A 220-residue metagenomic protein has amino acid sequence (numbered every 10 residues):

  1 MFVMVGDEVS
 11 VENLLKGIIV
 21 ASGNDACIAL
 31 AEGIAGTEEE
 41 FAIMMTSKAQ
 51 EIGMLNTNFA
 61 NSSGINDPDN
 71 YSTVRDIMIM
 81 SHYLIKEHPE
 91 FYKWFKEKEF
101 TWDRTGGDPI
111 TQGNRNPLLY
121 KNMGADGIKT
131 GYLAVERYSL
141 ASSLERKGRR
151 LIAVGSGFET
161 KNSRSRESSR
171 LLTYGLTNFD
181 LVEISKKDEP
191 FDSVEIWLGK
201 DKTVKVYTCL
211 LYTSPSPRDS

Functional and structural regions predicted by a protein language model:
M1-H88: Active-site-adjacent loops and short helices of periplasmic peptidoglycan-processing enzymes
M54-L55, N66-Y71, R75-S214, R218-S220: Domain-terminus/edge residues, biased toward the C-terminal soluble/receptor-binding domains of extracytoplasmic
